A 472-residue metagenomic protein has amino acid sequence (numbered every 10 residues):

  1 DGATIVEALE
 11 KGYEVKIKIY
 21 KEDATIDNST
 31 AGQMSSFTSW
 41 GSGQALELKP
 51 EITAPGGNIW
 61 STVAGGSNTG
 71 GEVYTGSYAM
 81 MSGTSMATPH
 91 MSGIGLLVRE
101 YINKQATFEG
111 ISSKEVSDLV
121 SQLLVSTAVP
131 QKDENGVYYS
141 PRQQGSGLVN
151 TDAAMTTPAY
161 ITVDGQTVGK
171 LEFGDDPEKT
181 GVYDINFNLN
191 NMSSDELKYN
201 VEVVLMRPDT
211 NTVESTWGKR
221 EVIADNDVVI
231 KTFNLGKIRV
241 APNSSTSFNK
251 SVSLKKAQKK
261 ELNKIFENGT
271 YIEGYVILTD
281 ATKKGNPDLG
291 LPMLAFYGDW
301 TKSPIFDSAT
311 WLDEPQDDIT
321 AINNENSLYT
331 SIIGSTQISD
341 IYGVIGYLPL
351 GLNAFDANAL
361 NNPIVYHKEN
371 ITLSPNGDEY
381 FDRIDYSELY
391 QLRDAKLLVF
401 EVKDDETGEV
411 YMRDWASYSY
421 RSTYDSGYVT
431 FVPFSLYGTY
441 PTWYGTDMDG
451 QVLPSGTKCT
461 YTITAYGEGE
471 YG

Functional and structural regions predicted by a protein language model:
D1-Q316, I322-N324, E379-Y380: Loop-rich non-cytosolic ectodomains and luminal regions
T25-G32, G298-I371: Extracellular/periplasmic ectodomains of large secreted or surface enzymes and adhesion receptors
I332-G334, S339-G472: Short loop/turn motifs at secondary-structure boundaries
